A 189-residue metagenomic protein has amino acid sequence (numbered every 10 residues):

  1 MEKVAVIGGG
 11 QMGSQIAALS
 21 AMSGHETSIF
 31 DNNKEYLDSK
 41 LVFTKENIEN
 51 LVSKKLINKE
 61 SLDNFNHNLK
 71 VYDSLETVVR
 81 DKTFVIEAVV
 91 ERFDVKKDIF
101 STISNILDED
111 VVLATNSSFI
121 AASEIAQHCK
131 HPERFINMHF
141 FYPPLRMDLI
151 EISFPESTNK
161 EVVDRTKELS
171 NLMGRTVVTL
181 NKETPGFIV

Functional and structural regions predicted by a protein language model:
M1-N50, K54: NAD(P)+-binding Rossmann beta1-loop-alpha1 motif at the extreme N-terminus of oxidoreductases
I7, Q15, F65, Y72 (+4 more regions): Structural motif
Q15, P144-S153, M173, N181-V189: Active-site-proximal catalytic alpha-helix in oxidoreductases
S23-H25, H131, I152-E183: Internal alpha-helical scaffold of NAD(P)-dependent oxidoreductase catalytic cores
Y36, N50-V112, F119-I120: Rossmann-like NAD(P)-binding element
Y36-E46, V95, E161-L172: A non-catalytic, amphipathic alpha-helix used as a structural packing/dimerization or gating element in enzyme scaffolds
E109-T115, A126-F141, D148, R175-T176: Rossmann-fold dehydrogenase core element
